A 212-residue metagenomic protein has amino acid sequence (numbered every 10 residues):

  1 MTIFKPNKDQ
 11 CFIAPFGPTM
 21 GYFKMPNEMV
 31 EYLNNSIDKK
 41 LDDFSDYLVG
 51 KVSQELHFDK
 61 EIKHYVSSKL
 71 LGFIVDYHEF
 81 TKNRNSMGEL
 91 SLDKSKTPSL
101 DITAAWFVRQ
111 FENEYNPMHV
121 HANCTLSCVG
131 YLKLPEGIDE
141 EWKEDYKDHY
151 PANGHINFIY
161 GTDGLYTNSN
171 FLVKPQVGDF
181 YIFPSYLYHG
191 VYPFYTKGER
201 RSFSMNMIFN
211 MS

Functional and structural regions predicted by a protein language model:
M1-S95, W106, N113-N116: Non-heme Fe(II)/2-oxoglutarate
Y22, S127-V129, S202-S204: Beta-strand secondary-structure signal
N27, T162, L187: A broadly conserved detector of short glycine/acidic/proline-rich loop/turn motifs that flank catalytic sites and bind
T103-I182, E199: Catalytic core of non-heme Fe(II) oxygenases with the double-stranded beta-helix
E114-Y115, Y186-G190: Histidine-centered metal-chelating micro-motifs
V191-S202: Ligand-binding loop in jelly-roll beta-barrel domains
M207-S212: Double-stranded beta-helix
